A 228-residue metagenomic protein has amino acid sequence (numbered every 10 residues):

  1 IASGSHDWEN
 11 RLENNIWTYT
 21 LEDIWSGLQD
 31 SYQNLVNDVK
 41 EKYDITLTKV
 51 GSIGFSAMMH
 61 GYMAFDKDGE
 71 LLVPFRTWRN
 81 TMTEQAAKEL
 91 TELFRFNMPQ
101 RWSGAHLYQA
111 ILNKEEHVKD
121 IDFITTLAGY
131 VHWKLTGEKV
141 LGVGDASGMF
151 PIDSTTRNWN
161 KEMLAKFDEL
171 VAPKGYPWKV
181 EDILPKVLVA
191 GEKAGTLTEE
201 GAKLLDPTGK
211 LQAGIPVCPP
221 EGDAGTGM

Functional and structural regions predicted by a protein language model:
A2-H6, F75: Short hydrophobic alpha-helix segments
D7-R11: Short glycine/proline- and charge-enriched loop/turn segments that cap or connect secondary-structure elements
L12-T18, W25-S26, D30-M228: Glycine-rich phosphate-binding/catalytic subdomain of phosphoryl-transfer and nucleotide/sugar-phosphate-processing
